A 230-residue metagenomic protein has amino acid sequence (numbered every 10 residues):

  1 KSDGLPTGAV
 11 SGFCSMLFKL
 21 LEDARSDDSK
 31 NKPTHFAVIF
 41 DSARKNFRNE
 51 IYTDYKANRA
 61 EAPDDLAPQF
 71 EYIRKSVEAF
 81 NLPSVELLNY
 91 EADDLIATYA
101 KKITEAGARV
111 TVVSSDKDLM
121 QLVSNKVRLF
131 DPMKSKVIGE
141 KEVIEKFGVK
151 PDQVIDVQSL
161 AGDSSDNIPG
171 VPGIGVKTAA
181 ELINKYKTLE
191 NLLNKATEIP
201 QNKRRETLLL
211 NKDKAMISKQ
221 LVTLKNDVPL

Functional and structural regions predicted by a protein language model:
K1-V113, K117-V137, K214-I217, T223-L230: Noncatalytic, basic helical substrate-engagement surface that gates or grips nucleic-acid strands
S26-A37, F80-L82, E105, S124-K126 (+1 more regions): Non-catalytic nucleic-acid-binding/docking modules located in mid-to-C-terminal regions of nucleic-acid enzymes
